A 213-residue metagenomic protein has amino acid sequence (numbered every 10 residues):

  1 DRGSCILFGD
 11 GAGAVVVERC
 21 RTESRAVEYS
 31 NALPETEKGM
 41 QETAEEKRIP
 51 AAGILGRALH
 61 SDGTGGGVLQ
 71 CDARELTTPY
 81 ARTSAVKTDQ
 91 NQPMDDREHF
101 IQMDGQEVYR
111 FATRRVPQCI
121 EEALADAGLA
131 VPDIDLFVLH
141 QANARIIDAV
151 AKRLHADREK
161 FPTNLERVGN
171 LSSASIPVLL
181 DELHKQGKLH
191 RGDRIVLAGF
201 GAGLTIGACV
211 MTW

Functional and structural regions predicted by a protein language model:
R2-R114, Q118, F200, W213: Condensing-enzyme catalytic core mediating Claisen C-C bond formation in acyl metabolism
E23-S24, A127, G187: Alpha-helix termini
V108, A123-D126: Short, well-ordered beta-strand elements within core beta-sheets of diverse protein domains
T113, P117-I120, L124, D135-W213: Claisen-condensing/thiolase-fold acyl-transfer catalytic domains that form or cleave C-C bonds in fatty acid
G128-D133: Short, surface-exposed connector motifs at secondary-structure boundaries
